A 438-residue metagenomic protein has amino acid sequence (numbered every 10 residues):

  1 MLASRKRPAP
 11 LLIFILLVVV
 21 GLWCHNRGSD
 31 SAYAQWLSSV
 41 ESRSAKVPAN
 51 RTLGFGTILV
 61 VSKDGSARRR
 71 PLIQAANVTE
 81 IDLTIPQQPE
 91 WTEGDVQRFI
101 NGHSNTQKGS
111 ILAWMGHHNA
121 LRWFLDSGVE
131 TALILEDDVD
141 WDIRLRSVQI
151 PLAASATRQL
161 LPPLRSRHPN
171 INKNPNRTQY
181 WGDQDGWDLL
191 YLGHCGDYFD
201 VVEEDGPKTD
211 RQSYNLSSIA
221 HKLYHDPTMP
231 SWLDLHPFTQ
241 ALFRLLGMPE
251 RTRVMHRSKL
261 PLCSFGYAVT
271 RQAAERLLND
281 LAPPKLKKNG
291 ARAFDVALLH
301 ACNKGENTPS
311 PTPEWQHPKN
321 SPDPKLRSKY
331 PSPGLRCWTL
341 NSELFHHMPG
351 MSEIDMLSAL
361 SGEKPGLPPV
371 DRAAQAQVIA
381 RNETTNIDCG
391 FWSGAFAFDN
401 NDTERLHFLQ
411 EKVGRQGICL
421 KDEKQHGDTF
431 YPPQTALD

Functional and structural regions predicted by a protein language model:
L2-L135, V139-D438: An acidic/histidine-cluster motif and surrounding catalytic segment that typifies divalent-metal-assisted enzyme active
